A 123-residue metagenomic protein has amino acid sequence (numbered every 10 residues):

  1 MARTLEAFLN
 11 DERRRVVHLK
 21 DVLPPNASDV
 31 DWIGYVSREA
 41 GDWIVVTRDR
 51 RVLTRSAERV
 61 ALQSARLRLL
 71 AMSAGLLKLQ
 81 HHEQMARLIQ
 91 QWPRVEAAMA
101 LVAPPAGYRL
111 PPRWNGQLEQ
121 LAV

Functional and structural regions predicted by a protein language model:
M1-V30: Long, hydrophobic N-terminal alpha-helical segment
A2-F8, S56-S64: Short, aromatic/basic amphipathic alpha-helical patches
V22, D49-V52, S73-K78: Short beta-alpha junction loops
D29, V36, A40-A61: Acidic, metal-binding active-site segment of PIN/NYN-like and related structure-specific nucleases
A65-M99: Ser/Thr/Gly-rich flexible loops in soluble cytosolic domains mediating phosphotransfer, phosphorylation
V95-V123: Charged phosphate-binding loop/patch that engages nucleotide di/tri-phosphates or the phosphate backbone of nucleic
